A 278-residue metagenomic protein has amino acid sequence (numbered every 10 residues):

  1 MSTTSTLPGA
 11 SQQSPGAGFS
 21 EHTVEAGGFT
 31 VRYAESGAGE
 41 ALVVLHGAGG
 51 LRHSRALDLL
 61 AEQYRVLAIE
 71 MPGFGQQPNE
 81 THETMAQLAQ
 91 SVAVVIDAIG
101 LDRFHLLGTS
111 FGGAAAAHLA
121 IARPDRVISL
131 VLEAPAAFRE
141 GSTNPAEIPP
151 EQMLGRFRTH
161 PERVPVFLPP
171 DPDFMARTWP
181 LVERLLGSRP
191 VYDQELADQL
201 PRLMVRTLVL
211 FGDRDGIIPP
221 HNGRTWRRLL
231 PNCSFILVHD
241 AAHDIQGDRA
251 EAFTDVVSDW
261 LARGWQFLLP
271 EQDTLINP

Functional and structural regions predicted by a protein language model:
E25-P78: Conserved HGGG/HGGXW glycine-rich cap/lid loop of the alpha/beta-hydrolase fold
A26, S36, L67-L107, D255: Active-site loop/oxyanion-hole signature of alpha/beta-hydrolase fold enzymes
L57, V205, P219-R228: Short alpha-helix in the alpha/beta-hydrolase fold that links the catalytic acid
A114-A122, I128-H160: Flexible "cap/lid" loop of the alpha/beta hydrolase fold
E183-Q199: Active-site nucleophile elbow and catalytic-triad environment of alpha/beta-hydrolase enzymes
L203, V209-F211: Short beta-strand/loop motif that positions the catalytic acidic residue of the alpha/beta-hydrolase fold
R214-I218, H243: Acidic catalytic loop of the alpha/beta-hydrolase fold
C233-S234, D240-P278: Catalytic active-site module of serine/aspartate enzymes centered on a nucleophile-bearing elbow/loop
